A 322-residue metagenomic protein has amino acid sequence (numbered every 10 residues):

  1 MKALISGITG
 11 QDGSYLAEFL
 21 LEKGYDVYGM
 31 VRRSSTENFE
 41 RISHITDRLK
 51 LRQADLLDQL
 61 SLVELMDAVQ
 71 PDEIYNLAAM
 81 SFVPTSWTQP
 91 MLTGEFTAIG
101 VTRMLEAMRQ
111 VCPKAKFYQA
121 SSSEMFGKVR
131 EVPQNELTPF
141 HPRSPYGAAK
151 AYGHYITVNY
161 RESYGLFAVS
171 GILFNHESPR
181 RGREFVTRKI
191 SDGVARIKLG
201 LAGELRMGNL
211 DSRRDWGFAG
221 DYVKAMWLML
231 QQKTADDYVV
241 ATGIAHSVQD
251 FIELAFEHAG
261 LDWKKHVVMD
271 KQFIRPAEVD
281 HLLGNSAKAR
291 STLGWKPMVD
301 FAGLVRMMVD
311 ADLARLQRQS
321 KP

Functional and structural regions predicted by a protein language model:
M1-H176, G220, L230, V299 (+2 more regions): N-terminal Rossmann-like NAD(P)+-binding domain of SDR-like oxidoreductases, especially those catalyzing
E22, G29-M30, A54, R181-G182 (+1 more regions): C-terminal substrate-binding subdomain of Rossmann-fold SDR/epimerase-dehydratase oxidoreductases
